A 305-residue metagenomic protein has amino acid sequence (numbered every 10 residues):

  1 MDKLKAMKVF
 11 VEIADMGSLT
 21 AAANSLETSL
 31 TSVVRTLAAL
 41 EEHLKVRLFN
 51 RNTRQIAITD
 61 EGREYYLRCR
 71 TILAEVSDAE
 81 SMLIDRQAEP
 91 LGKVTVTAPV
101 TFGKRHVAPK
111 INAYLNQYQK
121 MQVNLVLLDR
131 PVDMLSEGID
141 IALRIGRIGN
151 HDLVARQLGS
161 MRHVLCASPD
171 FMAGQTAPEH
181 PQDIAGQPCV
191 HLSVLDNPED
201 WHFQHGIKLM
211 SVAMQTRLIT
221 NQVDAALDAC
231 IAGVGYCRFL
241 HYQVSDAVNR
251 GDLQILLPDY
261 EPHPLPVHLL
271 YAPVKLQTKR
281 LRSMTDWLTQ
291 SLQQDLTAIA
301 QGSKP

Functional and structural regions predicted by a protein language model:
E12-E27: Short helix-boundary/capping micro-motifs
L40-E41, L253: Conserved amphipathic alpha-helical core elements
E41-I58: A short LG(V/I)-centered, amphipathic sequence patch enriched for acidic residue(s) preceding the LG motif
T53-I56, R63, A74-T97: Short helix-loop hinge/linker segments at domain boundaries
L67, Y242-R250, Y260-P305: C-terminal effector-binding regulatory domain of bacterial HTH transcription factors
L91-V154, Q301-P305: Central regulatory/effector-binding core of bacterial HTH transcription factors
D152-V190, G206: Flexible hinge/capping segments at coil-to-helix
S211-I255, P262-P264: Hydrophobic hinge/microswitch elements
